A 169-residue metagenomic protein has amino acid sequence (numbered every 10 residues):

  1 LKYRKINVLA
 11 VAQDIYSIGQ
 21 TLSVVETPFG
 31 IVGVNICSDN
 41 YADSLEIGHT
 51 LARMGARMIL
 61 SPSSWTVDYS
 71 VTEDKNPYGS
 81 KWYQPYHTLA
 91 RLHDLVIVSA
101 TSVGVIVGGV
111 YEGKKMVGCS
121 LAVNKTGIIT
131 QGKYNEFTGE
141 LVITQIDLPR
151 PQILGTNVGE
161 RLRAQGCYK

Functional and structural regions predicted by a protein language model:
L1-S63, V67-Y69, E73-Q84, I143 (+2 more regions): Active-site catalytic loop in hydrolytic enzyme cores
Y41-E140: CN hydrolase (nitrilase-like) catalytic-core segments centered on the catalytic cysteine and neighboring Lys/Glu
